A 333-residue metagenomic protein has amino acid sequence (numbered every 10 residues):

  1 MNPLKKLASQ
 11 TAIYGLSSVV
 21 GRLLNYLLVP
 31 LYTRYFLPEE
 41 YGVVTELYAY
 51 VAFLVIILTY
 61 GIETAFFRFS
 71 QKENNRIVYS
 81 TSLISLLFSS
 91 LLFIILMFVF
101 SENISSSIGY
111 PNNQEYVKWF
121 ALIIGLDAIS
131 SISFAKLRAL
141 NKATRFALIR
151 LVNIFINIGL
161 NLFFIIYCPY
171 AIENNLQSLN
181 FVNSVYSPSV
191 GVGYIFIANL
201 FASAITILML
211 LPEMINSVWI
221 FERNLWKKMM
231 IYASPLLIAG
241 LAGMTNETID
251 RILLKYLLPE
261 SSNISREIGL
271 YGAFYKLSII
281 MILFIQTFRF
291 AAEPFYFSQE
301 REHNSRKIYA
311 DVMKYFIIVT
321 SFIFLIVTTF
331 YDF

Functional and structural regions predicted by a protein language model:
M1-P3, L7, I172-Y194, I207-E247 (+2 more regions): Interhelical loop/hinge segments that connect adjacent transmembrane helices in multipass membrane
P3-E63, S89-S101, I123, I158 (+1 more regions): Signature of the first transmembrane helix
V19, L58, L83-I108, F163 (+3 more regions): Alpha-helical transmembrane segments of multi-pass membrane transport and lipid-handling proteins
P30, E40-L58, E267-I285, K314-I318: Alpha-helical transmembrane segments of polytopic membrane transporters and translocases
F53-I57, L91, I95, G109-S133 (+1 more regions): Alpha-helical transmembrane segments of multi-pass membrane proteins
R68, L126-R150, M214, F297: Membrane-interface junctions at transmembrane-helix termini in multi-pass inner-membrane proteins
F69-I84, L270-F333: Specific pore-lining/lateral-gate transmembrane helices of multi-pass inner-membrane transport and insertion machines
K118, L148-M214, Y275: Hydrophobic alpha-helical transmembrane segments
